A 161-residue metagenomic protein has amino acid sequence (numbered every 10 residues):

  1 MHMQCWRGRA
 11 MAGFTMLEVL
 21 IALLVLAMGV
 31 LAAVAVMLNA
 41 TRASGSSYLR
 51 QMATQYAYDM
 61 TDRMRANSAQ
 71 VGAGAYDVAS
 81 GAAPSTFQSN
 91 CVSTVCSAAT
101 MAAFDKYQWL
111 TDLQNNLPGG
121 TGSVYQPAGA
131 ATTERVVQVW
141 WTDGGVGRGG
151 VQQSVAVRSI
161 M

Functional and structural regions predicted by a protein language model:
M1-F14: N-terminal leader/signal peptides at the extreme start of proteins
M11-A12, G29-V34, G81-A82: Short hydrophobic/aromatic-rich motifs at helix boundaries and adjacent loops
A12-V25: N-terminal signal-anchor/signal peptide hydrophobic helix marking the start of the first transmembrane segment
I21, A43-M161: Flexible, low-complexity segments enriched in proline/glycine/serine and punctuated by aromatic residues
V25-S47: C-terminal juxtamembrane segment of a hydrophobic transmembrane alpha-helix
